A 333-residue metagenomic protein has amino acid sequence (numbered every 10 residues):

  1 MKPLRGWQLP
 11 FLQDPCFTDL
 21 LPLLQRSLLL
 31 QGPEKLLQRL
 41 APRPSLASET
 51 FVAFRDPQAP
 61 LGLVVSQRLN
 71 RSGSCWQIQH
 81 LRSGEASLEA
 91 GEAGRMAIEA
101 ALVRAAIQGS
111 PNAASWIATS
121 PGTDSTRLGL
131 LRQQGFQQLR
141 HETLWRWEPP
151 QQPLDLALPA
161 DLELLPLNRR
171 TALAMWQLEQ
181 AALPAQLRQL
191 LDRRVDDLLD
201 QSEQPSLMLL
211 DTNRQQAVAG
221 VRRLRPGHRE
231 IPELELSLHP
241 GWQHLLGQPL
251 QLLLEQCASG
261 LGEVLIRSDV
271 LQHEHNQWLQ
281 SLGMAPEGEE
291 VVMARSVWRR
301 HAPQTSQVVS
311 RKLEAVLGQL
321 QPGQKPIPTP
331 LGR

Functional and structural regions predicted by a protein language model:
M1-V65, Q133-E230: Amide-forming acyltransferase catalytic core, primarily the GNAT-like/NAT-type and related acyltransferase folds
T50-F51, C75-Q79, L102-I107, W116-I117 (+6 more regions): Short, structured motif recognition centered on aromatic/hydrophobic residues
G62, A90, D161-N168, W176 (+3 more regions): Catalytic cores of nucleotide-enabled group-transfer and carboxylate-activating enzymes in metabolic and assembly-line
G73-G94, H228-Q243, G247: Conserved acetyl-CoA binding element of GNAT-fold acetyltransferases
L88-Q108, G129, Q133, W242-C257: Conserved acetyl-CoA-binding loop-helix of GNAT-fold acetyltransferases
S110-P121, S259-V270: Conserved GNAT acetyl-CoA-binding A-motif
Q134-D155, L261-R333: Active-site/acyl-donor-binding loops of N-acyltransferases
N213-L265: Intrinsically disordered, low-complexity segments enriched in Gly and acidic/Ser/Thr residues that form flexible
